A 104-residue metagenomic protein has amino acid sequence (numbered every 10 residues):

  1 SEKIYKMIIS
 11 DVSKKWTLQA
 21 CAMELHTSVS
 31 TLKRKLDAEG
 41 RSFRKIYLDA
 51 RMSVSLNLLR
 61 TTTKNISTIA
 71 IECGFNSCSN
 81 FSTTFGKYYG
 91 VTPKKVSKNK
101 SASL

Functional and structural regions predicted by a protein language model:
S1-L104: Extended mid-to-C-terminal alpha-helical interaction segments
